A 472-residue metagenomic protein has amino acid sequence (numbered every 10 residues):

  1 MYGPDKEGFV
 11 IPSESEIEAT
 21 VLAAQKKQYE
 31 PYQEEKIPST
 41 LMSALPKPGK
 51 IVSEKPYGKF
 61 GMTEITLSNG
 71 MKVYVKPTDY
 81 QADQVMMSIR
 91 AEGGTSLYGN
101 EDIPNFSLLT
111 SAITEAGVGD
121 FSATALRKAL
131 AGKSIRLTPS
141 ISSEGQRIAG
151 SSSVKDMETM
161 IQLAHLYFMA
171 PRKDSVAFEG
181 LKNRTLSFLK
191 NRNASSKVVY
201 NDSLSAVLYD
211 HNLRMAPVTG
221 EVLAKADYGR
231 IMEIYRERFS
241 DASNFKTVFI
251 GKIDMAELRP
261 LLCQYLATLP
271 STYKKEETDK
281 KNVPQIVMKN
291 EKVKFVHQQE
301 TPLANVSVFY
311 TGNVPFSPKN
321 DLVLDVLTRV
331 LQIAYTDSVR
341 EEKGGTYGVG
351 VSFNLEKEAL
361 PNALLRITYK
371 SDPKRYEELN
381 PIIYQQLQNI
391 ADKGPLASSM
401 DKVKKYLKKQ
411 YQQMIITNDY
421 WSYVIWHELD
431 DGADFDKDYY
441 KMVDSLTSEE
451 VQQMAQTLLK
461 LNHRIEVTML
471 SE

Functional and structural regions predicted by a protein language model:
M1-N100, K246-V248, I253-Q298, N305 (+4 more regions): Proteolytic maturation boundary segments
M1-P4, Y74-K76, Q81-A170, E179-K190 (+5 more regions): M16 family metallopeptidases and their MPP-like homologs
D174-G180, K274-E276: Conserved short beta-strand edge segments in small beta-sheet-based binding/regulatory domains
R238-S240: Edge/loop elements at the starts and ends of beta-strands within beta-rich repeat scaffolds
L331-Y335: Short Ser/Thr-interspersed hydrophobic loop/turn segments at strand-loop and sheet-helix junctions that line or gate
